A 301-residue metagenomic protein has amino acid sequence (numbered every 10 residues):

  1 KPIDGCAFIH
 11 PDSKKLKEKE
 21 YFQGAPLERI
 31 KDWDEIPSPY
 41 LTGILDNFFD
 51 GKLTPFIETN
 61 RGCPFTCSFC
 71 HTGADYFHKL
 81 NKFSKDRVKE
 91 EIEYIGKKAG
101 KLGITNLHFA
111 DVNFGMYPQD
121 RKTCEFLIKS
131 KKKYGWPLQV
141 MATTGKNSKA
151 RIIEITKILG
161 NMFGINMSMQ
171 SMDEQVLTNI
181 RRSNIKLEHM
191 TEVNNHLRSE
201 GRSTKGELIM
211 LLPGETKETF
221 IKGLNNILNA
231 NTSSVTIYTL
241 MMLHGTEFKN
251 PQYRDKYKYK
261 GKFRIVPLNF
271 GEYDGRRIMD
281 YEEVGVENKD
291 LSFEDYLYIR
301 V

Functional and structural regions predicted by a protein language model:
K1-K89: Acidic, low-complexity intrinsically disordered segments
I9, G73, A110, S168 (+1 more regions): Conserved residues at the C-terminal ends of beta-strands
P11-K14, E283-V301: Radical SAM enzyme core and accessory elements
P26, I36, D120-K122, E154 (+1 more regions): Short aromatic-enriched loop/helix-cap "lid" or pocket-rim segments at secondary-structure transitions that line
F65, N113, Y117-P118, Q175-R181 (+2 more regions): Flexible glycine/acidic-rich beta-alpha junction loops that bind and position SAM and/or redox cofactors in anaerobic
S68-Y76, M172-Q175, D280-Y281: Short glycine/proline-rich turn/loop motifs
K85-K205, M210-L212: Conserved SAM/AdoMet-binding glycine-rich loop
I152-E154, P213-N229: Catalytic cores of alpha/beta
